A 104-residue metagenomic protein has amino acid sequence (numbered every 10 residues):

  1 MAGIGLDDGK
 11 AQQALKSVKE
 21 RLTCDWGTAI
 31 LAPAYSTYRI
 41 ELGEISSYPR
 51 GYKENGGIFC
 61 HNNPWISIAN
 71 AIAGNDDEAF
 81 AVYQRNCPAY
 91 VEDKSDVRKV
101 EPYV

Functional and structural regions predicted by a protein language model:
M1-V104: Acidic, mature catalytic/reactive cores of soluble proteins
